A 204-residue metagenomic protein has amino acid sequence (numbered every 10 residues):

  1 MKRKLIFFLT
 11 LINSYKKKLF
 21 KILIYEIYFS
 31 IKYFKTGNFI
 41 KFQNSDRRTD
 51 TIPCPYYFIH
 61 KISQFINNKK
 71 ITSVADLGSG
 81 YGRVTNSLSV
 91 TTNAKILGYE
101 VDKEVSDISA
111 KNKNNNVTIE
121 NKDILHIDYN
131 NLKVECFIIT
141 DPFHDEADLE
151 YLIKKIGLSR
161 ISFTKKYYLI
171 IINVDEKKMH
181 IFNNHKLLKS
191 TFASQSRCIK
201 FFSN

Functional and structural regions predicted by a protein language model:
K2-N68: S-adenosyl-L-methionine
I71-G80: Conserved class I S-adenosyl-L-methionine
G82-N86: Glycine-rich SAM-binding Motif I of class I
D102: Conserved SAM/SAH-binding beta-strand->alpha-helix loop
S109-A110: Conserved SAM-binding loop
N115-I124: Conserved SAM-binding strand-loop segment of SAM-dependent methyltransferases
C136-A147: A short SAM/SAH-binding and catalytic strip from SAM-dependent methyltransferases
A147-F201: C-terminal substrate-binding/active-site "lid" region of AdoMet-derived donor-dependent transferases
